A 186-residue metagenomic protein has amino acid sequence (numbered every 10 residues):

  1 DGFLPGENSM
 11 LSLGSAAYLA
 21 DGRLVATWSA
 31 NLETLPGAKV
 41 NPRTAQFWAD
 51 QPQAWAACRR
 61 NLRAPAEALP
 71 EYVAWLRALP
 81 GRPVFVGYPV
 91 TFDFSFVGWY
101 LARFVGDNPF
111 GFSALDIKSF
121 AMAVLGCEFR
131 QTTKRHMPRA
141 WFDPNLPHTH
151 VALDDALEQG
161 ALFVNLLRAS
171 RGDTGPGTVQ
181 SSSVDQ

Functional and structural regions predicted by a protein language model:
D1-V90: Conserved non-catalytic scaffold segment of RNase H-like nuclease domains
F3-L11, A17-Y18, G22, P42 (+8 more regions): Catalytic phosphate/metal-binding cores of nucleic-acid and nucleotide-processing enzymes, i.e., regions that mediate
T27-L32, N108-G111, L115, K134-A140 (+1 more regions): Short alpha-helical "patches" and their helix-cap loops
T34-V40, A45, A49, L115-L157: Active-site-proximal helix-loop-helix substrate-binding element of RNase H-like nuclease domains
W75-R77, W99-A102, R139-F142: Short amphipathic alpha-helical segments and their helix-coil junctions
V84-V90, S95-F96, T133-Q186: Acidic, Mg2+-coordinating catalytic module of metal-dependent nucleases/exonucleases that use a two-metal-ion mechanism
